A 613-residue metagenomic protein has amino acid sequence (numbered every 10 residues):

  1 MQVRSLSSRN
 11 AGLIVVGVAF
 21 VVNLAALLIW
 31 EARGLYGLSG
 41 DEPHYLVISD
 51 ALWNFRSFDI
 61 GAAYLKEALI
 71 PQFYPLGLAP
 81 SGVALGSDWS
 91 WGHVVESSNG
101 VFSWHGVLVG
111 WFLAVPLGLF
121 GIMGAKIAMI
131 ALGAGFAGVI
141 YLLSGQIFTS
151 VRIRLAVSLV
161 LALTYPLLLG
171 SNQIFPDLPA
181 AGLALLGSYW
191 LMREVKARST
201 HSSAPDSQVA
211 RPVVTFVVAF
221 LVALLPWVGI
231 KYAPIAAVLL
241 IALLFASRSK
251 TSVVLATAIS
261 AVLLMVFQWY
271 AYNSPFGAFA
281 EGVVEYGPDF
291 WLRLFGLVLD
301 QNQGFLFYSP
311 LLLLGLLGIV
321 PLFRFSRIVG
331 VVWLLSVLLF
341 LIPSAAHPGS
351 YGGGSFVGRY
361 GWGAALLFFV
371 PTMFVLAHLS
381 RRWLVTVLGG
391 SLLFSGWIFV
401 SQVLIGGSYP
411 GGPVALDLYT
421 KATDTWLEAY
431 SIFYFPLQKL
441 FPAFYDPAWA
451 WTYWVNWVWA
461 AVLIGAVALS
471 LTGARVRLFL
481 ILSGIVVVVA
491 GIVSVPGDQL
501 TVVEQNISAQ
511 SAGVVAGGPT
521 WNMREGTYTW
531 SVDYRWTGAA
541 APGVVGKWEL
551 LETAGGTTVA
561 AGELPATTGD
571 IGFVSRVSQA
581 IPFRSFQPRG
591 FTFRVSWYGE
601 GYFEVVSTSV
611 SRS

Functional and structural regions predicted by a protein language model:
M1-G37, G145, P212, S249-A256 (+2 more regions): Start-transfer (signal-anchor) and selected internal transmembrane alpha helices of multi-pass inner/ER membrane
Q2-R4, L240-L244, F307-V331, F368-V375 (+2 more regions): Hydrophobic, aromatic-rich transmembrane alpha-helices and their immediate juxtamembrane boundary segments
S49, V157-A162, P205-G229, V238-L243 (+1 more regions): Membrane-interface alpha helices of multi-pass inner-membrane proteins
N54-V109, L113-P116, E285, P348: Interfacial juxtamembrane loops and adjacent helix segments that form the catalytic/substrate-binding surfaces
G124-F148, L185-L186, W190: Transmembrane-helix motifs of polytopic, lipid-linked glycan transferases
G138-Y165, A181-G182, V195: Transmembrane-helix signature of polytopic, membrane-embedded enzymes that assemble or transfer cell-envelope glycans
R193-S203, P234-A258, L316-S326, V370: Perimembrane helix-loop-helix junctions
Y232, V238, S249-G318, G330-H347 (+2 more regions): Membrane-lumen/periplasm interface segments of specific transmembrane helices in polyprenyl phosphate-linked
